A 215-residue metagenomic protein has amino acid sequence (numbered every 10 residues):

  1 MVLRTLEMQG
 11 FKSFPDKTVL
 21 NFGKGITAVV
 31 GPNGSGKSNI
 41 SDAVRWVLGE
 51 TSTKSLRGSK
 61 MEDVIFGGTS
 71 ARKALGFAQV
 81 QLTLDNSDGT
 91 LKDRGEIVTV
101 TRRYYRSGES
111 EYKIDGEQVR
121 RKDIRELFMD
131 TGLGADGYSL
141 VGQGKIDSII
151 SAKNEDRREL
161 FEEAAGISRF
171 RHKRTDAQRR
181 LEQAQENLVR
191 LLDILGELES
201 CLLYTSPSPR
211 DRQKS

Functional and structural regions predicted by a protein language model:
V2-S206: Gly/Lys-enriched N-terminal cap/neck module of very large, oligomeric protein machines
Y204-S215: Single conserved hydrophobic/aromatic residue that forms the stacking wall/gate of nucleotide- or nucleobase-binding
